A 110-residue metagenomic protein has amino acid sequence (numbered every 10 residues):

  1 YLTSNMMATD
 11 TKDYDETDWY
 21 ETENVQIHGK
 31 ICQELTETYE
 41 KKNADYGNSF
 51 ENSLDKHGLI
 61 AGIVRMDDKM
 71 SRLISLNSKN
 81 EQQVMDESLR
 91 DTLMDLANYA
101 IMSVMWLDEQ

Functional and structural regions predicted by a protein language model:
Y1-Q110: Intrinsically disordered, low-complexity regulatory regions that flank transcription factor DNA-binding cores
